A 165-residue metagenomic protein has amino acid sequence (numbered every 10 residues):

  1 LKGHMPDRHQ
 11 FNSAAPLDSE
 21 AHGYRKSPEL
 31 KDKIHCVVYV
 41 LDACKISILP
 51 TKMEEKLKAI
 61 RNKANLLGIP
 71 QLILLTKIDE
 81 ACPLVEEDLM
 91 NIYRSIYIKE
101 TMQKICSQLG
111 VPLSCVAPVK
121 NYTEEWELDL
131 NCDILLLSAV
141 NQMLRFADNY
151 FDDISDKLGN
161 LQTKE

Functional and structural regions predicted by a protein language model:
L1-I69, K77-I98, G110, K120-K164: Switch- and interface-adjacent substructures of P-loop NTPase systems
E100-L113: Small-molecule kinase domains that catalyze NTP-dependent phosphoryl transfer to phosphate-bearing small molecules
